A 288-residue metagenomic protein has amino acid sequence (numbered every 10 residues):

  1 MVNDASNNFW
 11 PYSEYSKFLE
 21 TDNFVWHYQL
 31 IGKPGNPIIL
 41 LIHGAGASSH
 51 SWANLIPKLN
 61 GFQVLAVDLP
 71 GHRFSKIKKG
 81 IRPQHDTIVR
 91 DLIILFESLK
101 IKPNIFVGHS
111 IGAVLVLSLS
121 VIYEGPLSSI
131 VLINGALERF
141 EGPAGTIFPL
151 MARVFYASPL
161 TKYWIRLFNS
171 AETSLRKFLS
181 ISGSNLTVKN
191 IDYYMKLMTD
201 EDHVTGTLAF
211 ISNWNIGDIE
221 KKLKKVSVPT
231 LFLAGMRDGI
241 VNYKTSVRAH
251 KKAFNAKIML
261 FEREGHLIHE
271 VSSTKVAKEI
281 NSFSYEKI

Functional and structural regions predicted by a protein language model:
M1-I38, N60-F62, E97, I101-K102 (+1 more regions): Alpha/beta-hydrolase fold catalytic core
D22, Q29, A66-I111, K278: Active-site loop/oxyanion-hole signature of alpha/beta-hydrolase fold enzymes
W26, R139-T146, I165-K224: Conserved alpha/beta-hydrolase catalytic His-Asp/Glu region
Q29-F74: Conserved HGGG/HGGXW glycine-rich cap/lid loop of the alpha/beta-hydrolase fold
V121, I130-T161: Flexible "cap/lid" loop of the alpha/beta hydrolase fold
V226, F232-A234: Short beta-strand/loop motif that positions the catalytic acidic residue of the alpha/beta-hydrolase fold
R237-V241, H266: Acidic catalytic loop of the alpha/beta-hydrolase fold
E264-A277: Catalytic histidine-centered segment of alpha/beta-hydrolase-like enzymes
